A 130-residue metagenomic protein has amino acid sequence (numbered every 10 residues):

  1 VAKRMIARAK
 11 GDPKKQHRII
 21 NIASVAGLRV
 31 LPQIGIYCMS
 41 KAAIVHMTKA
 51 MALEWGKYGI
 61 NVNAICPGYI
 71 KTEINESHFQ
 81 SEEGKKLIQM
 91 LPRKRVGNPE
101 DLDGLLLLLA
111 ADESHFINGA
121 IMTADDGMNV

Functional and structural regions predicted by a protein language model:
V1-Q16: A short helix-coil junction within the Rossmann-fold of NAD(P)-dependent oxidoreductases
K3, L53-E54, H115: Alpha-helical segment proximal to the catalytic Tyr-Lys
S24: Residue(s) in the substrate-gating loop at a strand-loop-helix junction that position the organic substrate next
R29-G35, K57, K94, D112: Active-site loop immediately N-terminal to the catalytic Tyr-X3-Lys motif of short-chain dehydrogenase/reductase
I36, K57, Y69-L91: A glycine/serine/threonine-rich, flexible loop-to-helix segment that serves as the NAD(P) cofactor-binding "lid"
S40, T48: Active-site helix of classical SDR
G56-N61, I117-G119: Short, small/polar-rich loop/turn modules that mediate ligand/substrate recognition or access, typified
A64, K86-E113, I117, D126: C-terminal helical subdomain
